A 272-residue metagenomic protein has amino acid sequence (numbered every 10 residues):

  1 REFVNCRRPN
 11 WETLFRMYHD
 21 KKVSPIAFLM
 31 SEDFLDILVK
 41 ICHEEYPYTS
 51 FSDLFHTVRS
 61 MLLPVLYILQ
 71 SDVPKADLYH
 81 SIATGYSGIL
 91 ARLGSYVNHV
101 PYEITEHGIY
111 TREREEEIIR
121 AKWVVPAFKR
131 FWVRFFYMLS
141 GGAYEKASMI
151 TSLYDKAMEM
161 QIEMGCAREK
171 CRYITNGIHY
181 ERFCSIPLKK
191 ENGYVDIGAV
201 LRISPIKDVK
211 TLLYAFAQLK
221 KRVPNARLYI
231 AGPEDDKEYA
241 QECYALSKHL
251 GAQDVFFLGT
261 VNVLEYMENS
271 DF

Functional and structural regions predicted by a protein language model:
N10, R59-M61, A76-V100, I104-E113: An aromatic- and histidine-rich active-site surface loop
F15-L66, V100-F131: Acceptor-binding helix/loop patch of EC 2.4 sugar-transfer enzymes, predominantly nucleotide-sugar-dependent
L66-K75, Y110, A127-I150: Membrane-proximal helix-turn-helix segments that form the acceptor-binding/catalytic region of lipid-linked
D77, E268-F272: Acidic donor-binding loop of glycosyltransferase active sites
K156, G177: Carbohydrate-associated surface elements
Y180, S204-V209, L219-V223, D236-E238: A short, basic/aromatic alpha-helical/loop segment that forms part of the nucleotidyl-sugar donor-binding site
P187-Q218, Y229: Conserved donor-binding/catalytic core segment of Leloir-type glycosyltransferases
Y229-A231, A240-V261: Nucleotide-activated donor-binding/catalytic signature segment of Leloir-type glycosyltransferases, i.e., the conserved
